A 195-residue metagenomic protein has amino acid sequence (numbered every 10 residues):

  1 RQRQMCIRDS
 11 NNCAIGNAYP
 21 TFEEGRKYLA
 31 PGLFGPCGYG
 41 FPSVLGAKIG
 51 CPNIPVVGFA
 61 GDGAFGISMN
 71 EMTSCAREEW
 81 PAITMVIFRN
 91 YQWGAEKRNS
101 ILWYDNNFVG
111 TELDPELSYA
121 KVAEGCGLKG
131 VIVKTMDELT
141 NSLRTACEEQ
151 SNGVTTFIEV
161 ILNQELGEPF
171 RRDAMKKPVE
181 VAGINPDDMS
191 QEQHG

Functional and structural regions predicted by a protein language model:
Q2-I7: Short, small-residue-biased leader/transition segments that mark boundaries at the very start of proteins
R8-D9, E159: Short beta-strand segments
N11-C13: Glycine-rich phosphate-binding loops at beta-strand->alpha-helix junctions
I15-G195: Thiamine diphosphate
